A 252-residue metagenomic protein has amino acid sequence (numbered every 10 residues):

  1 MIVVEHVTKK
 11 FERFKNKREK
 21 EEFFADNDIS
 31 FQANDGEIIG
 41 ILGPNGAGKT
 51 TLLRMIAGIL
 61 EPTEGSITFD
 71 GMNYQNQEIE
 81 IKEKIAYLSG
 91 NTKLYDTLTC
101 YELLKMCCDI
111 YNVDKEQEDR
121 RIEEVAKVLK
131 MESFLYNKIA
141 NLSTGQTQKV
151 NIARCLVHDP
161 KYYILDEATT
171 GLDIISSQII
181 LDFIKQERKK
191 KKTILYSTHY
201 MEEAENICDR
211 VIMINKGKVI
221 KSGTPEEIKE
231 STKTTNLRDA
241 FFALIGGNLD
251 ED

Functional and structural regions predicted by a protein language model:
I2, F24-D26, K82: Conserved structural motif at the start of ABC-family nucleotide-binding domains
G65-Q75, E80-I81: Conserved ABC transporter NBD signature motif
T97, K138-L142: Conserved ABC ATPase signature
K105, D109, E116-F134: Conserved ABC ATPase "signature" region
Y163-E167: Catalytic Walker B motif of ABC-type/P-loop ATPase nucleotide-binding domains
S222-G223: ABC ATPase "signature
